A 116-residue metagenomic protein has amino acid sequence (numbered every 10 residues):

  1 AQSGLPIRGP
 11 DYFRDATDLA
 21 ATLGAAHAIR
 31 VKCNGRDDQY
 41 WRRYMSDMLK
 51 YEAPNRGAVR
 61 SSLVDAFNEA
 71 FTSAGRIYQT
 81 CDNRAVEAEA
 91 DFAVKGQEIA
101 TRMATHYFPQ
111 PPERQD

Functional and structural regions predicted by a protein language model:
A1-M48, T105-D116: N-terminal secretory signal peptides
D37-D116: Compact alpha-helical subdomains of small soluble proteins
